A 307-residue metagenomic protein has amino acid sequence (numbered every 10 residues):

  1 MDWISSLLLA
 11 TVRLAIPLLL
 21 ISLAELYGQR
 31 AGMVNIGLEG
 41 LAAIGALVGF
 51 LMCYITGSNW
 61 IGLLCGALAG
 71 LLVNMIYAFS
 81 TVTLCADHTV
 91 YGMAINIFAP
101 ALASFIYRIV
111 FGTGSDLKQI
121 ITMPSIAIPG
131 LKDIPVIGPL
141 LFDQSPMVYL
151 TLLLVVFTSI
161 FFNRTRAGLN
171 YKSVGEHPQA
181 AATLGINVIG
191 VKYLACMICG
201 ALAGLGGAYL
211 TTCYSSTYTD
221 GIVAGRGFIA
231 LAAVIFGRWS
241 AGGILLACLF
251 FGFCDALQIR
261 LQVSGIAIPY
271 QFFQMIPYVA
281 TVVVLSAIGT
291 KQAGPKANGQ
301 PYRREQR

Functional and structural regions predicted by a protein language model:
S6-I55, L63, L68, L72-T89 (+1 more regions): Single transmembrane alpha-helix segments in multi-pass membrane proteins
L8-T11, G40, W60-L68, V90 (+4 more regions): Hydrophobic alpha-helical transmembrane segments
I21-S22, A46-F50, P100-A101, V148-I160 (+4 more regions): Hydrophobic core segments of alpha-helical transmembrane domains in multi-pass membrane transport and ion-translocation
R30-V34, V73-G130, A224-G225, I229-G242: Short loop segments and helix-boundary regions at transmembrane helix junctions of multi-pass inner-membrane proteins
P100-R164, G265-F273, G299-R307: Transmembrane helix-bundle core of multi-pass membrane transporters and related energy-transducing complexes
L140-Y218, A241-G242, L246: Helix-loop-helix "hairpin" substructures at the membrane interface of multi-pass membrane proteins
E176-G190, L261-R307: Cytosolic-side transmembrane-helix boundaries in multi-pass membrane proteins
A203, Y214-Y278: Transmembrane alpha-helical segments in multi-pass inner-membrane proteins
